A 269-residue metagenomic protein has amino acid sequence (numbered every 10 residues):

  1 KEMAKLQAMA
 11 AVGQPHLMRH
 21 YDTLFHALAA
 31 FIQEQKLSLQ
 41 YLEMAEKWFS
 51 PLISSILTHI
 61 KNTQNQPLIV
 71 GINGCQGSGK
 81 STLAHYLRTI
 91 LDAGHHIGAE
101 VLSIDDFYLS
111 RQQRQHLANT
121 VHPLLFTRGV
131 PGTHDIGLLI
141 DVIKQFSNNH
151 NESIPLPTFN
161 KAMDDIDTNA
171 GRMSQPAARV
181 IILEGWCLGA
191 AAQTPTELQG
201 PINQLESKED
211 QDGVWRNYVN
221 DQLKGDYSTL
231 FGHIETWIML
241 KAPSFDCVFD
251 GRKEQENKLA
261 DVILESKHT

Functional and structural regions predicted by a protein language model:
K1-L24, K36-L39, E46-F49, C187-T269: Conserved NTP phosphate-binding and transfer environment spanning the P-loop NTPase/kinase superfamily
L39-E43, E100-S103, F107-D164: Conserved nucleotide-sensing/catalytic segment adjacent to the nucleotide-binding pocket in NTP-handling enzymes
T58-N62, Q66, D135-F231: Glycine-rich phosphate-binding loop used to anchor ATP phosphates in small-molecule kinases, encompassing both
I69-G74: Short hydrophobic/aromatic beta-strand immediately N-terminal to the Walker A/P-loop
G77: Walker A (P-loop) phosphate-binding loop of P-loop NTPases
K80: Conserved lysine of the Walker
L83, L87: Hydrophobic positions on the alpha1 helix immediately C-terminal to the Walker A/P-loop
T89-E100: Post-Walker A helix-loop "phosphate-sensing" segment adjacent to the P-loop in P-loop NTPases
